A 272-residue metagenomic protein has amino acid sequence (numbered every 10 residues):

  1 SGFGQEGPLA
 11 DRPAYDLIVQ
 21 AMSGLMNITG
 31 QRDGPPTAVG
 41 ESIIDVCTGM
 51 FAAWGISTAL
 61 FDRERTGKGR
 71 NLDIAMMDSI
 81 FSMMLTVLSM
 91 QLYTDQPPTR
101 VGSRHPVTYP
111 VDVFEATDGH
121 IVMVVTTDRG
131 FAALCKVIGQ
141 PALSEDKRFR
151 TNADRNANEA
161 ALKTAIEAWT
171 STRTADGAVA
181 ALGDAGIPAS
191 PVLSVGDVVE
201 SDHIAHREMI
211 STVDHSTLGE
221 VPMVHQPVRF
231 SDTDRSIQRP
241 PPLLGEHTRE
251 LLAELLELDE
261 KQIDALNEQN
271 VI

Functional and structural regions predicted by a protein language model:
S1-I121, V125-T126, A132: Active-site-adjacent "lid/gating" segments in soluble enzymes
Y109-A185, A189: Aromatic-enriched alpha-helical interface/lid elements that frame and gate functional surfaces
R150, D214-D264: Flexible, small-/acidic-enriched active-site or ligand-binding loops
D184-Q238: A glycine-rich dinucleotide-binding beta-alpha-beta segment and adjacent secondary-structure elements that constitute
Q262-I272: Non-catalytic accessory regions
